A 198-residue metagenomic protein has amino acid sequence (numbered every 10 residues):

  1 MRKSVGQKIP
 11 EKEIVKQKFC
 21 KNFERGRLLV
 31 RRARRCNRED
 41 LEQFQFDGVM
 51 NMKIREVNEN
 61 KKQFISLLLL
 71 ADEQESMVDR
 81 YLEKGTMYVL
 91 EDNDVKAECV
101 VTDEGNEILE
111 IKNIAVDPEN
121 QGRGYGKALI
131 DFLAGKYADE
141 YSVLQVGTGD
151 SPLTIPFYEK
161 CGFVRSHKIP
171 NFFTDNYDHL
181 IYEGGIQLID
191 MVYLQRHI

Functional and structural regions predicted by a protein language model:
S4, Q17-F19, R25, Q43-F46: Cationic, low-complexity basic patches in intrinsically disordered or flexible, solvent-exposed regions
V30-D40, M52-F64: A short beta-loop-alpha structural element at the N-terminal edge of CoA-dependent acyl/N-acetyltransferase catalytic
R55-P118, I130: Acetyl-CoA-dependent GNAT
N120, G124-F132: Conserved acetyl-CoA pyrophosphate-binding loop and the N-cap/start of the following alpha-helix in GNAT-like
Y137-G149: Conserved GNAT acetyl-CoA-binding A-motif
Q145-G147, E159, V164-G185: Conserved catalytic-core motifs of GNAT/GCN5-like acyltransferases
